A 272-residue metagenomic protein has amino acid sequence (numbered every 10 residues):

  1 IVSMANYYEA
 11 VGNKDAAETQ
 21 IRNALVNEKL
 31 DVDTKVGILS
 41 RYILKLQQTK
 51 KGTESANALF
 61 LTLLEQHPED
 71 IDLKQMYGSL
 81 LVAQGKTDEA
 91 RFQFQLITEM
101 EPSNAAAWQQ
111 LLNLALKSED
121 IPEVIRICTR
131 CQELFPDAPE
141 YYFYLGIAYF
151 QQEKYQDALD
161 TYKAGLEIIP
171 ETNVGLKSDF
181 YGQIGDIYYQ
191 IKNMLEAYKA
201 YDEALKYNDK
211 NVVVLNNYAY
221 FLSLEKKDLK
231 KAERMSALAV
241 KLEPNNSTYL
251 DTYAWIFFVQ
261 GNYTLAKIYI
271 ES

Functional and structural regions predicted by a protein language model:
I1-S272: Alpha-solenoid helical repeat scaffolds
